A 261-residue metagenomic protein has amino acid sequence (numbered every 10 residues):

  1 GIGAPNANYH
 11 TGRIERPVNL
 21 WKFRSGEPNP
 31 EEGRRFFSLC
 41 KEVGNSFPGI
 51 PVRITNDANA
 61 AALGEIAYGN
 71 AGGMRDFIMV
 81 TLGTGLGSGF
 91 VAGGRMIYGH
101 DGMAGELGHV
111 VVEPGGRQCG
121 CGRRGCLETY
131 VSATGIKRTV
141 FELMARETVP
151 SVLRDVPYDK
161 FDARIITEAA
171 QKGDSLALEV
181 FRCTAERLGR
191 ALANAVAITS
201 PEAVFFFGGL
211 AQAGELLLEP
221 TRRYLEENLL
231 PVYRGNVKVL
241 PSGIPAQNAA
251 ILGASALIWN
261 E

Functional and structural regions predicted by a protein language model:
G1-P5, R53, S200-L210: Short glycine-rich phosphate-binding loop at a beta-alpha junction
N6-D76, L216-N228: Glycine-rich phosphate-binding loop and adjoining helix at the ATP-binding site of ATP-dependent phosphoryl-transfer
S46-P48, M144-V149, E227-R234: Short helix-capping segments at alpha-helix termini
P48-A58, V112-T148, A256: Glycine-rich phosphate-binding loop plus the immediately following alpha-helix
R53-I66, Q212-E261: Glycine-rich phosphate-binding/hydrolytic loop that grips phosphoryl groups
N70-V131: Glycine-rich phosphate-binding loop of actin/hexokinase-like ATP-binding domains
L82, A133-T134, G208-G209: Short secondary-structure boundary segments
E128-F205, V237-K238: A mobile "lid/hinge" subdomain adjacent to the ATP/sugar-phosphate binding pocket shared across diverse ATP-dependent
